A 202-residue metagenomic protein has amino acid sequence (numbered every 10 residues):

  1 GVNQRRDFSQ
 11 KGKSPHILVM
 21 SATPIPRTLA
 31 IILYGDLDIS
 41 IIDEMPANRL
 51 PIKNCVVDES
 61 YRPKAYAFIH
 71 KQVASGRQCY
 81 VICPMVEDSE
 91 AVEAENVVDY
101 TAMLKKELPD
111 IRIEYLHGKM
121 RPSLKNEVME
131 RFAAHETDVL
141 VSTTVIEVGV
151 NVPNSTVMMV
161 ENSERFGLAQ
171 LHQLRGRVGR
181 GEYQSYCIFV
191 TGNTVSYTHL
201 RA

Functional and structural regions predicted by a protein language model:
V2-V195: Inter-lobe coupling/hinge segments of SF2-like helicase ATPases
T198-A202: Conserved small/polar residues in nucleotide/adenosyl-binding loops
